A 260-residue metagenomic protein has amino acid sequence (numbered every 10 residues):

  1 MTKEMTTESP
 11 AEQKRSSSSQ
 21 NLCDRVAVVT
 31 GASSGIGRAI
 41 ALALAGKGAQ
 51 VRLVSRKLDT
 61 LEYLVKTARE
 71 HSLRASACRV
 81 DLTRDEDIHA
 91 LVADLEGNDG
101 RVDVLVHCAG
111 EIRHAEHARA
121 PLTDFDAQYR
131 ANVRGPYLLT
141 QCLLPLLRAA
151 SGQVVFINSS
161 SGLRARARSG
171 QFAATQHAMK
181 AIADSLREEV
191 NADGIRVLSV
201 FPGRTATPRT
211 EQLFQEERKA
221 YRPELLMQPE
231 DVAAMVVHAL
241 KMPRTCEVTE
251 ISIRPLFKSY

Functional and structural regions predicted by a protein language model:
V26, S33-S34: Conserved glycine-rich cofactor-binding loop
A49-L64: Conserved glycine-rich Rossmann-like NAD(P)H-binding loop of the short-chain dehydrogenase/reductase
C108-R113: Conserved NAD(P)H cofactor-binding loop of Rossmann-fold oxidoreductase domains
E116-H117, P121-Y129: Substrate-binding pocket helix/loop in short-chain dehydrogenase/reductase
T140, T175-Q176: Active-site helix of classical SDR
S159: Residue(s) in the substrate-gating loop at a strand-loop-helix junction that position the organic substrate next
I195, S199-V200, A220-Y260: C-terminal helical subdomain
